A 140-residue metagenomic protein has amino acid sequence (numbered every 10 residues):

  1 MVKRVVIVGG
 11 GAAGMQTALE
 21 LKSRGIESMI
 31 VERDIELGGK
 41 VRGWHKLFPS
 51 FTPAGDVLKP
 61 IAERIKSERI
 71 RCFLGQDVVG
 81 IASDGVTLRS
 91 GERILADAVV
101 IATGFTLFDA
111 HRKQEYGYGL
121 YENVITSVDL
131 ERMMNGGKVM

Functional and structural regions predicted by a protein language model:
M1-M140: Residues forming the flavin
